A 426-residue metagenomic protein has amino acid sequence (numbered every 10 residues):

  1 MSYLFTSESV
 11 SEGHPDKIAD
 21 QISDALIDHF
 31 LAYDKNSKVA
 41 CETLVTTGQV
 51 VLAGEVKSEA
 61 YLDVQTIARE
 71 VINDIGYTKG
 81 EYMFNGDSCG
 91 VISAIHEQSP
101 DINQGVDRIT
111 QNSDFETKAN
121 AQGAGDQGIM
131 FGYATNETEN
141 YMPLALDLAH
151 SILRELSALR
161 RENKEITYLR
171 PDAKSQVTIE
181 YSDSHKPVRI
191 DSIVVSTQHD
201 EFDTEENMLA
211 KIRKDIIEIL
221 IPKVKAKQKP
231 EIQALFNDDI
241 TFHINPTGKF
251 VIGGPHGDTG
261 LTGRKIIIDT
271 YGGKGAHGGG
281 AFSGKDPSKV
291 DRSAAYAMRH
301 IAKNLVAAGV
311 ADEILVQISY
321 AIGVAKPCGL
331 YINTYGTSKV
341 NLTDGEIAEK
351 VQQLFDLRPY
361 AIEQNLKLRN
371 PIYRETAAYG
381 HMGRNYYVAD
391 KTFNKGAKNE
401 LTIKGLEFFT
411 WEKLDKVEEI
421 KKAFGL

Functional and structural regions predicted by a protein language model:
M1-A40, N163, V417, A423-L426: N-terminal, positively charged regions that mediate nucleic acid binding
T6, N73-V251, A378, G383-Y387 (+1 more regions): Glycine-rich, mobile lid/loop segments that gate access to catalytic sites or pores
E8, E12-L31, E137-R154, K285-G309: Alpha-helical support elements that line or immediately flank enzyme active sites and cofactor-binding pockets
E8-V10, H14-A19, Q122-E139, V251-A276 (+2 more regions): Conserved phosphate/anionic-ligand binding catalytic regions in large, soluble enzymes, centered on
V39-C41, A173-I179, I240-I244, V310-A321: A short glycine-rich, hydrophobically flanked beta-strand micro-motif that places a catalytic Asp/Glu for divalent metal
A40-S58, I322-K326: Short, charge-patterned binding micro-sites
T46, E313, Y320-L426: Internal helix-turn-beta structural module
T204-V306: Glycine-rich anion/phosphate-binding loop at the beta-strand->alpha-helix junction
